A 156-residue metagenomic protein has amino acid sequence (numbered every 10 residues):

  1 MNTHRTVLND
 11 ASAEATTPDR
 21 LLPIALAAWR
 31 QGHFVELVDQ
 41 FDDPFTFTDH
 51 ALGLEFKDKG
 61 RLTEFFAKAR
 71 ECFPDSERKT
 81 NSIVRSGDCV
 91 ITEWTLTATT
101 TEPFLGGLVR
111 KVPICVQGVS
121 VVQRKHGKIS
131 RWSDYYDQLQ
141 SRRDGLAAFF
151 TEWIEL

Functional and structural regions predicted by a protein language model:
N2-L156: C-terminal and inter-domain tail/linker signature
